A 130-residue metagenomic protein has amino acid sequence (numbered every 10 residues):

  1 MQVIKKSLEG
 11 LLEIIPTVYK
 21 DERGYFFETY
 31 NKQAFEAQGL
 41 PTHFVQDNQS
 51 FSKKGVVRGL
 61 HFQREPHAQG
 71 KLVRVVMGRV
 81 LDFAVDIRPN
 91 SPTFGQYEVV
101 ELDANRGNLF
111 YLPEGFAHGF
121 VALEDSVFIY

Functional and structural regions predicted by a protein language model:
M1-N108, E124-Y130: Non-catalytic, conserved peripheral segments adjacent to functional cores
F110, H118-L123: Short beta-strand His + acidic residue motifs that chelate non-heme Fe in jelly-roll/DSBH and cupin folds
